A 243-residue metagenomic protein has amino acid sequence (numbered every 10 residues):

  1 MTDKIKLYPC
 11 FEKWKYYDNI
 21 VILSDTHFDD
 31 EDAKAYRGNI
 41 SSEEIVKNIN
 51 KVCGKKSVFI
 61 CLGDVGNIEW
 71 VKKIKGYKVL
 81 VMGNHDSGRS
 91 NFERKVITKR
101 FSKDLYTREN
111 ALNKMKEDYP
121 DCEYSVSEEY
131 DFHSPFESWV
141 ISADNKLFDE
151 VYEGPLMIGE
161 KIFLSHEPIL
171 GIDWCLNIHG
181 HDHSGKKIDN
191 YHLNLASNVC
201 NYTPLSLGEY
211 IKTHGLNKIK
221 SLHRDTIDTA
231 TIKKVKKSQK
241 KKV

Functional and structural regions predicted by a protein language model:
M1-K73, T213, N217-K242: N-terminal active-site segment of His-dependent metallophosphoesterases
I20, S57-I60, G76-V81, C175-N177 (+1 more regions): Hydrophobic beta-strand segments of well-ordered beta-sheets in folded domains
S24-F28, G63-N67, N84-D86, E167-I169 (+2 more regions): Active-site metal-binding loops of divalent metal-dependent hydrolases
D32, W70-K72, S90-F92, W174 (+1 more regions): Short glycine-/acidic-enriched loop or helix-start segments at secondary-structure transitions that form or flank
K75-K99: Active-site HxH/HxHxD metal-binding segment of metal-dependent hydrolases
V79, I97-V235: Conserved beta-sheet core of the metallophosphoesterase superfamily
